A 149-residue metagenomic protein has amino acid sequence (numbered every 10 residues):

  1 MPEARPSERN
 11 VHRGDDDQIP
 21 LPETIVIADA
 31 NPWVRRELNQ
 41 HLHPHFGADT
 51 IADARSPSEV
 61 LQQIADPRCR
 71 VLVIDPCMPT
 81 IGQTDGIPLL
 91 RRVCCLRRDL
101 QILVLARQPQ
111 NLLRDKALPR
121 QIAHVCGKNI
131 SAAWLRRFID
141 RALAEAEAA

Functional and structural regions predicted by a protein language model:
D29-N31, K128: Acidic di-acidic motifs
P32-A52: Two-component/phosphorelay signaling modules centered on CheY-like receiver
D53-V71: Acidic, metal-coordinating helix/loop segments flanking the phosphotransfer/catalytic sites of two-component signaling
R68-R70, C95-Q101: His-Asp phosphorelay/catalytic-motif detector in bacterial-type signaling
I74-C77: Active-site residues of response regulator receiver
T84, P88, A106-C126: Alpha4 helix (beta4-alpha4-beta5 surface) of REC/receiver domains from two-component response regulators
T84-R98: Short amphipathic alpha-helix used as the core "switch/output" element in two-component signaling
I130-I139: C-terminal output helix
